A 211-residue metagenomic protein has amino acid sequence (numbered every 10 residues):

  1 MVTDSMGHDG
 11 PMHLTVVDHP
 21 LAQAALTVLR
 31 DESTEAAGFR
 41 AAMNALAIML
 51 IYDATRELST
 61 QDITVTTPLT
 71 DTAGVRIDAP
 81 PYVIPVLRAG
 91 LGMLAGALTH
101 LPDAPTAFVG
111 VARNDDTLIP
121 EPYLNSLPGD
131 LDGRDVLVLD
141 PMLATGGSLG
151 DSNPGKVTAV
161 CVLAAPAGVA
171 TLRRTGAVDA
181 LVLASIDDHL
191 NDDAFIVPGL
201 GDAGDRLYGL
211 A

Functional and structural regions predicted by a protein language model:
M1-A211: PRPP-associated nucleotide enzymes
